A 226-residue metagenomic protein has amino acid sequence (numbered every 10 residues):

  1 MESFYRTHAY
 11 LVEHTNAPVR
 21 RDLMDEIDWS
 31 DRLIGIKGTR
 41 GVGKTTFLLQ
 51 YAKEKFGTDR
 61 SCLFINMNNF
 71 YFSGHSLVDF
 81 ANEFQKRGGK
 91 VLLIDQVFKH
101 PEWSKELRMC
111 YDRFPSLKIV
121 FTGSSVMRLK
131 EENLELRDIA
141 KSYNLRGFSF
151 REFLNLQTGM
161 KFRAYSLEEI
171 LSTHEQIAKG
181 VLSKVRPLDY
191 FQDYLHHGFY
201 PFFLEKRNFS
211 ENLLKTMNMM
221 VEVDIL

Functional and structural regions predicted by a protein language model:
M1-D25: N-terminal pre-Walker A segment at the start of P-loop NTPase domains
E2-H8, T158-L226: Interdomain hinge/linker elements that couple catalytic modules in large macromolecular machines
I36: Hydrophobic anchor at the beta1->P-loop junction of P-loop NTPases
R40-G41: Walker A (P-loop) phosphate-binding loop of P-loop NTPases
K44-T45: Conserved lysine of the Walker
D59-V91: Short glycine-rich substrate-engagement loop in P-loop NTPases that contacts/grips substrate
L93, K118-S124, N144: Structural recognition of the conserved hydrophobic beta-strand(s) that form the central parallel beta-sheet of P-loop
M127-S142, L156-G159: Short regulatory helix/loop adjacent to the ATP-binding pocket of P-loop NTPases
